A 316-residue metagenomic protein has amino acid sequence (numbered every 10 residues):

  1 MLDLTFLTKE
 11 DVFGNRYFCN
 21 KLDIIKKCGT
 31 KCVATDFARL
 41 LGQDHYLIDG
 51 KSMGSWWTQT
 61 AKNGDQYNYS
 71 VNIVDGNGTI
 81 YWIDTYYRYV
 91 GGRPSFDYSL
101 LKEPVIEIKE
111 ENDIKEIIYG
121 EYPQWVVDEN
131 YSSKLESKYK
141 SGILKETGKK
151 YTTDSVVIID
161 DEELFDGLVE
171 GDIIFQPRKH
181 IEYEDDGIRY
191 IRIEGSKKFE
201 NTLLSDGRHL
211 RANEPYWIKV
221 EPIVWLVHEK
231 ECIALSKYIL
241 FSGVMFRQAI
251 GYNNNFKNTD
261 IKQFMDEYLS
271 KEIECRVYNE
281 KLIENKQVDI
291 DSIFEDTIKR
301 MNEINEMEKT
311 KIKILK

Functional and structural regions predicted by a protein language model:
M1-K316: Collagenous Gly-X-Y triple-helix signature in extracellular proteins
